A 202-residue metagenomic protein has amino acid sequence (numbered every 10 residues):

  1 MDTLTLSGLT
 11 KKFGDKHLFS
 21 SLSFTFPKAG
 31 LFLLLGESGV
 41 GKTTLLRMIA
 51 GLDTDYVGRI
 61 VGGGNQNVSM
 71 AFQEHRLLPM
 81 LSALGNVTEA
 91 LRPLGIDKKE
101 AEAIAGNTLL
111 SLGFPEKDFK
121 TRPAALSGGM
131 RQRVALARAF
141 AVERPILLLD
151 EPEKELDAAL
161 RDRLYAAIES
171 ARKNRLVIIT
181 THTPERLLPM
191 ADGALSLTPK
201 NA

Functional and structural regions predicted by a protein language model:
L4, F19-S21: Conserved structural motif at the start of ABC-family nucleotide-binding domains
A50: Helix-to-loop junction immediately C-terminal to a conserved catalytic motif
L81-P93: Q-loop/switch helix immediately C-terminal to the Walker
E100-K117: Conserved ABC ATPase "signature" region
R122-L126, M130: Conserved ABC ATPase signature
L136: Hydrophobic anchor residue at the start of the ABC signature
L147-E151: Catalytic Walker B motif of ABC-type/P-loop ATPase nucleotide-binding domains
